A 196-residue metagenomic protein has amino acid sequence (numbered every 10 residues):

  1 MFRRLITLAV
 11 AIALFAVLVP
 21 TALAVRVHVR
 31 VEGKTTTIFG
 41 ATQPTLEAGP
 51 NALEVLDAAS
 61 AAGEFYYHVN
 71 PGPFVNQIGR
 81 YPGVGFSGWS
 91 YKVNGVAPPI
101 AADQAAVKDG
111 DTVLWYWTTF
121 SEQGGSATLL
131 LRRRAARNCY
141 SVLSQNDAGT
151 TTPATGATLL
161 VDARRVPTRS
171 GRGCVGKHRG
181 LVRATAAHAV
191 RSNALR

Functional and structural regions predicted by a protein language model:
F2-R4, P20-R196: Ubiquitin-like/PB1-type beta-grasp interaction modules and other compact soluble beta-rich domains
L8-V17: Bacterial N-terminal signal peptides
